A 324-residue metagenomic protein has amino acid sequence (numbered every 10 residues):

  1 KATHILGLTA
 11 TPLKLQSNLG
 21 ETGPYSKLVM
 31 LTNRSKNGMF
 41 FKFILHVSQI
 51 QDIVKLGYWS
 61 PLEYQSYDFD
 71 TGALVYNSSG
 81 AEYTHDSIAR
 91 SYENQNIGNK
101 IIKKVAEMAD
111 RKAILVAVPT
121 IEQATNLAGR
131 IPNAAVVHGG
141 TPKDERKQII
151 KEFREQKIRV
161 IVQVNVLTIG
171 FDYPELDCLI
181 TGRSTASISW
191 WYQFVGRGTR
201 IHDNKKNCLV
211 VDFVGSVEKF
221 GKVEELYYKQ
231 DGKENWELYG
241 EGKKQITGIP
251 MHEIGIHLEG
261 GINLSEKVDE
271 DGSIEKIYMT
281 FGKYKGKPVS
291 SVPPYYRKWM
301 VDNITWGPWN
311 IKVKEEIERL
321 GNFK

Functional and structural regions predicted by a protein language model:
K1-E63: Post-DEXD/H (motif II) to motif III coupling segment of the RecA-like Helicase ATP-binding lobe
A10-L15, D52, D68-A73, E122 (+5 more regions): Conserved nucleotide-binding/hydrolysis micro-motifs of P-loop NTPases
P12, C178, A186-C208: Conserved SF2 helicase motif VI
G38-L115: Conserved interdomain linker/interface between the two RecA-like ATPase lobes of SF2 helicase motors
H46, I50-S60, H202-L264: A conserved SF2-helicase RecA2
G57, V160-L179, G196-R200, G286: SF2 helicase motor core recognition
L115, A124-N126, N133-T168: Conserved helicase ATPase core of P-loop NTP-dependent helicases/translocases
I246-K324: DEDD superfamily 3′-5′ metal-dependent exonuclease/proofreading module
